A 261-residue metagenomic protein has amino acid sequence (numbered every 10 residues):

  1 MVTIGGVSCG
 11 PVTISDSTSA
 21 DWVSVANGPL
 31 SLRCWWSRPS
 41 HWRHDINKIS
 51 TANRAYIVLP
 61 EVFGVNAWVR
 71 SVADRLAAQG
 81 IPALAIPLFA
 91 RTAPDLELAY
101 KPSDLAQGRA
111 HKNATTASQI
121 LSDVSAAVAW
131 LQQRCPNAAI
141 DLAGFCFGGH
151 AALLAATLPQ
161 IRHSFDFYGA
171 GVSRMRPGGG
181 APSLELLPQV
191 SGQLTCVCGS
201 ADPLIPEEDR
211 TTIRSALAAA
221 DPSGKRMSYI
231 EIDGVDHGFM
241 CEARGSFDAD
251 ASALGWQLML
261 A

Functional and structural regions predicted by a protein language model:
V2-A261: N-terminal cap/leader regions of alpha/beta-hydrolase-fold enzymes, predominantly small-molecule hydrolases
